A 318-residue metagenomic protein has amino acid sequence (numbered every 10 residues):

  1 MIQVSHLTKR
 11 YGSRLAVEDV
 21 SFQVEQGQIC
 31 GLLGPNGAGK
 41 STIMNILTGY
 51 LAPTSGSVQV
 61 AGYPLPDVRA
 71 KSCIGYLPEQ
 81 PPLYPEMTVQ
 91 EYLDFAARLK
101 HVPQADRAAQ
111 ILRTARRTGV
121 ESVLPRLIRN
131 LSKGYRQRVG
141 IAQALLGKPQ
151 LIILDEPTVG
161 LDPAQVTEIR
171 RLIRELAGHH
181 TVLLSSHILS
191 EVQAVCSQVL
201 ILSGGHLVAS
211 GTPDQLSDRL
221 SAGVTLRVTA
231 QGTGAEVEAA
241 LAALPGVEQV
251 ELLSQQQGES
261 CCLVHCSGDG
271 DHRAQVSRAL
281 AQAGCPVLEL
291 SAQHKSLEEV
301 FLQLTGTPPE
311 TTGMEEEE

Functional and structural regions predicted by a protein language model:
I2-V4, K9-G204, V208-A209: ABC transporter nucleotide-binding domains
S5, A61, T229, L253 (+1 more regions): Solvent-exposed beta-strand sheet faces enriched in polar/charged residues
R69, L220, T305: Short, flexible helix/strand-to-coil boundary loops that buttress conserved ligand/catalytic motifs in alpha/beta
L112, N130, Q256-Q257, K295: Positions that flank functional sites
R170-S267: ABC transporter nucleotide-binding domain
H265-E318: C-terminal coupling/interaction segments
